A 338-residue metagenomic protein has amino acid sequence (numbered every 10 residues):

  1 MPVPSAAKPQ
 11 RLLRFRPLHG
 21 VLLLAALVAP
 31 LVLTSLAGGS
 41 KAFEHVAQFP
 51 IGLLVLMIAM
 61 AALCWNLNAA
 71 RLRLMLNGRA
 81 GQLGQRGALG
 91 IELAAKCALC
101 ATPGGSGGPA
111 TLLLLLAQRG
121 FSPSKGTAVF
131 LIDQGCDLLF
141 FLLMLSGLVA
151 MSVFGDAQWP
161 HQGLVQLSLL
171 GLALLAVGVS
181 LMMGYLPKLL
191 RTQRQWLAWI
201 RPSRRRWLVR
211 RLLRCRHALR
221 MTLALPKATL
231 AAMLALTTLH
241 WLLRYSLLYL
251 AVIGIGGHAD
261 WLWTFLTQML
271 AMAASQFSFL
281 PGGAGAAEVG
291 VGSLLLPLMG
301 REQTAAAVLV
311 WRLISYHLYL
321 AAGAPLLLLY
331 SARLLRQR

Functional and structural regions predicted by a protein language model:
M1-A47, A95-R205, L280, A284-R338: Transmembrane helix-loop-helix hairpins in multi-pass inner-membrane proteins
L12, A42-P50, G81-G84, G120 (+2 more regions): Helix-boundary and loop/linker segments of multi-pass membrane transporters
R16-G20, Q48-L56, M221-L234: Membrane-interface helix starts
L56, G90, S124-A128, L262 (+3 more regions): Signature of the 12-TM Major Facilitator Superfamily
L56-M60, A232-L239, A271: Alpha-helical transmembrane segments of MFS and MFS-like solute carriers/permeases
N68-M75, L112, R244-A251, L270 (+1 more regions): Hydrophobic/aromatic residues in alpha-helical transmembrane segments
A69-A94, V252-T267: Membrane-embedded helical hairpins/re-entrant loop segments and their flanking transmembrane helices within multi-pass
L208-G254: Alpha-helical transmembrane segments and their immediate interhelical loop/hinge regions in multi-pass membrane
